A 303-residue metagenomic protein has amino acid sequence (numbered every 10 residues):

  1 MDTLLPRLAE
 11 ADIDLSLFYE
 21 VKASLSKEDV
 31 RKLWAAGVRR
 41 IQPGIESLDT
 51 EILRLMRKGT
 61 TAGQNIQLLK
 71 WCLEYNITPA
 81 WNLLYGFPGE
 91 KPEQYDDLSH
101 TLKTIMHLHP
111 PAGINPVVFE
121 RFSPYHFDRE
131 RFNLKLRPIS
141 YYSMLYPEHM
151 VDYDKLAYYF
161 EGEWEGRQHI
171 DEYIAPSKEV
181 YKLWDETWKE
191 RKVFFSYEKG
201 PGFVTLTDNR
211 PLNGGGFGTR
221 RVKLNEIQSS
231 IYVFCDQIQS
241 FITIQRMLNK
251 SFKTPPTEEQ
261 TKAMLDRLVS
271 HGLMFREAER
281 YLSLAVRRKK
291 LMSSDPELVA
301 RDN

Functional and structural regions predicted by a protein language model:
M1-A80, Y85-E93, D97, K103-P116 (+1 more regions): Conserved SAM/AdoMet-binding glycine-rich loop
D96, H100-L224: C-terminal accessory regions of radical SAM enzymes
L224-S229, F241, E258: Short, leucine-enriched amphipathic alpha-helices that occur as contiguous helical runs
V233-T243: Short capping segments at the starts of secondary-structure elements
T243-F252: DNA-recognition alpha helix
T254-R267: Short amphipathic alpha-helical interaction segments
D266-R280: A short, conserved structural fragment
R280-N303: Short, amphipathic alpha-helical interaction segments positioned at domain boundaries
